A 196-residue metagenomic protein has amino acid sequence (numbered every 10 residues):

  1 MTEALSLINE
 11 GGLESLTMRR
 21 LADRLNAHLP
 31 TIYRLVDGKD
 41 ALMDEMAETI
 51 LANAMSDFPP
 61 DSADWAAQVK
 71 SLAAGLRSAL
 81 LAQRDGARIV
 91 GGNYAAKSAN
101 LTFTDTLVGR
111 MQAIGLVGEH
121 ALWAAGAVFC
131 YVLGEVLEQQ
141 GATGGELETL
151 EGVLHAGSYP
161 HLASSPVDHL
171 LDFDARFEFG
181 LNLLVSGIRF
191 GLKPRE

Functional and structural regions predicted by a protein language model:
T2-L7, S71, G75: Pre-recognition alpha-helix immediately N-terminal to the DNA-recognition helix within helix-turn-helix or winged-helix
E3, L7-A41, E45: Helix-turn-helix
T17, R88-V90, G141, L162: Short, hydrophobic secondary-structure boundary micro-motifs
V36, M46-A47, A125, V132: DNA major-groove recognition helix of helix-turn-helix
A47-N53: Short, basic, alpha-helical segments at the C-terminal edge of helix-turn-helix-like DNA-binding modules
S56-A99, A125-V128: Hydrophobic alpha-helical connector segments
F103-V153, I188-L192: Hydrophobic alpha-helical bundle segments that form small-molecule/ligand-binding pockets
G145-E196: C-terminal peripheral helix-coil segments that are non-catalytic and often amphipathic
